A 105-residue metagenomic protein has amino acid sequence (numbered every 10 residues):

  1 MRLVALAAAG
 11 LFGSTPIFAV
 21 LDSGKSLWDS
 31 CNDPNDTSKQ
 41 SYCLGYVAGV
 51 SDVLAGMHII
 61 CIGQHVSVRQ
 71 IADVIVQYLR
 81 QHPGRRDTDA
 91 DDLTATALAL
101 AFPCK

Functional and structural regions predicted by a protein language model:
M1-A9: Sec-dependent signal peptide recognition, specifically the positively charged N-region followed immediately by
L3, N32, V47, G84 (+1 more regions): Residue-level detector of functional hotspots within protein domains
V4, F18-L21: An acidic intrinsically disordered interaction segment
S14-P16: N-terminal signal peptide c-region/cleavage motif recognized by signal peptidases
D22-Q77: Short N-proximal segments of mature Sec-exported proteins
I59-K105: Mid-chain, structured segments of secreted extracytoplasmic proteins
